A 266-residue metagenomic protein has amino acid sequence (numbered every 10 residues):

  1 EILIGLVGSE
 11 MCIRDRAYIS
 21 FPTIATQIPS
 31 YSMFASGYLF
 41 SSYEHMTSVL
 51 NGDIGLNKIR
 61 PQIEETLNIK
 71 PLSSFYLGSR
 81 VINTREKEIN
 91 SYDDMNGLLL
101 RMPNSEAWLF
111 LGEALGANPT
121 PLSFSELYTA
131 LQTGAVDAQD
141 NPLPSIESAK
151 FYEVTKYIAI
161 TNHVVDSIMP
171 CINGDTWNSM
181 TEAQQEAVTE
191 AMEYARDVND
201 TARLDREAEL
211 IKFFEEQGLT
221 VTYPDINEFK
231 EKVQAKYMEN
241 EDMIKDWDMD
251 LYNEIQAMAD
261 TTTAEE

Functional and structural regions predicted by a protein language model:
E1-G8, I13: Single conserved hydrophobic/aromatic residue that forms the stacking wall/gate of nucleotide- or nucleobase-binding
E10, R14-M46, Q62-E65, I69-E266: N-terminal secretory/targeting leader peptides
S48-Q62: Signature of the catalytic double-stranded beta-helix
